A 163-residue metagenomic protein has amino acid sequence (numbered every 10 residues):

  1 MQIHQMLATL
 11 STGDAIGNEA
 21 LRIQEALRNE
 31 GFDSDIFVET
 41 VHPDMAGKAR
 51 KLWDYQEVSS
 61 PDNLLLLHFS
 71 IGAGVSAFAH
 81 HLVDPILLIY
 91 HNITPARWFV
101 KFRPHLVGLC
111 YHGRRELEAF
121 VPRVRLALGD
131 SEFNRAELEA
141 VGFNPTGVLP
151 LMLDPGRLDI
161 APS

Functional and structural regions predicted by a protein language model:
M1-T12: Nucleotide-activated donor-dependent transferases that construct or modify glycoconjugates
M6, I16-L27: Short amphipathic alpha-helix
D33-P43: A short beta-strand-loop structural module common to alpha/beta enzyme folds
S34-D35, I86, P145-T146: Hydrophobic anchor at the start of a short beta-strand that flanks the dinucleotide cofactor-binding loop
Y55-I89: Short N-terminal targeting/anchoring amphipathic segment
I71-G72, T94, F133-R135: Alpha-helix capping/helix-boundary segments
T94, L106-L126: Membrane-proximal helix-turn-helix segments that form the acceptor-binding/catalytic region of lipid-linked
V121-S163: Donor nucleotide-sugar binding/catalytic pocket of nucleotide-sugar-dependent glycosyltransferases
